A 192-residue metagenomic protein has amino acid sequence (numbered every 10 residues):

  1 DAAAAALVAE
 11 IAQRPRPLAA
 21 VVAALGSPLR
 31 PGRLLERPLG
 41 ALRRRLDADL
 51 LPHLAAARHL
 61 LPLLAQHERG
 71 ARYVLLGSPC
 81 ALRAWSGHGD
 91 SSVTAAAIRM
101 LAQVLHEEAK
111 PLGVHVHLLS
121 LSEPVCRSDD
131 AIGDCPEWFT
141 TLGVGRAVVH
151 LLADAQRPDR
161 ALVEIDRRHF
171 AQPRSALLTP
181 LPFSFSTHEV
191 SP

Functional and structural regions predicted by a protein language model:
A2-R16: Conserved amphipathic alpha-helix within the SDR
V8, A57, L61, I98 (+2 more regions): Short-chain dehydrogenase/reductase
Q13, A48-E68: Amphipathic alpha-helical dimer-interface segment in Rossmann-like NAD(P)H-dependent oxidoreductases
R16-S27, L75, H117: Rossmann-fold scaffold of SDR-type NAD(P)-dependent oxidoreductases
L35-L54, V74: Catalytic Tyr-X3-Lys loop
A41, L51-A55, G89, A97-M100 (+1 more regions): Conserved cofactor-binding/catalytic machinery of classical short-chain dehydrogenase/reductase
R45, A65, G70-Q103, E107-K110 (+1 more regions): Catalytic loop of short-chain dehydrogenase/reductase
P111-E189: C-terminal helical subdomain
